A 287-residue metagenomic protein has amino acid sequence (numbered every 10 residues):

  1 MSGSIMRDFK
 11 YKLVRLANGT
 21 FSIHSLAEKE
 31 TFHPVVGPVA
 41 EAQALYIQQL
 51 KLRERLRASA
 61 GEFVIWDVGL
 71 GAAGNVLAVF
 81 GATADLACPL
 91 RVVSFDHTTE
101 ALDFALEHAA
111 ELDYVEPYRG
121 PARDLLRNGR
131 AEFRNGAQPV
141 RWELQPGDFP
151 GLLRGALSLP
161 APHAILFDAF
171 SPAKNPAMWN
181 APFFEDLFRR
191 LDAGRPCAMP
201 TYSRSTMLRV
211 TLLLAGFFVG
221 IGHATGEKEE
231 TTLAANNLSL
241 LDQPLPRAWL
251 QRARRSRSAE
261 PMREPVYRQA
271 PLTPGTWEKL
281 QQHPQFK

Functional and structural regions predicted by a protein language model:
G3-F63, A72-L86, L106: Class I SAM-dependent methyltransferase Rossmann-like catalytic core, especially the SAM/SAH-binding loop
F9-V14, F133-Q138, T232-K287: SAM/dcSAM-binding transferase cores
L52-A161, A181, A215, T225-G226 (+1 more regions): The AdoMet/dcAdoMet-binding core of the Class I SAM-like
H163-M178: A short SAM/SAH-binding and catalytic strip from SAM-dependent methyltransferases
A164-L166, G194-S203: Conserved beta-strand signature within the Rossmann-like core of class I S-adenosyl-L-methionine
A177-P196: A short glycine-rich, Lys/Arg-flanked "PGG" loop and its adjoining helix->strand segment in the class I
F188, R209-A235: Conserved Class I S-adenosyl-L-methionine
